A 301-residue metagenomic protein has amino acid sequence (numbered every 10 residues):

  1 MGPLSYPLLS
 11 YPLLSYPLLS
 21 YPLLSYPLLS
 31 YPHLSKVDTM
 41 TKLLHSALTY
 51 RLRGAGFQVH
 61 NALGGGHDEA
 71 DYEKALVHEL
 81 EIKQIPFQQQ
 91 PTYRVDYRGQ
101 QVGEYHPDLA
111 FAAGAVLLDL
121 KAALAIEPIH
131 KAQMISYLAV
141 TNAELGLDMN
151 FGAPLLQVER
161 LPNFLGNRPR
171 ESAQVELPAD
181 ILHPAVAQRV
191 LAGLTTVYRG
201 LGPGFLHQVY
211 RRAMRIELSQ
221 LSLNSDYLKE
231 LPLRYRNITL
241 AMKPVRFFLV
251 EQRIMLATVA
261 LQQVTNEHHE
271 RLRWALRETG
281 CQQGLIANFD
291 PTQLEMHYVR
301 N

Functional and structural regions predicted by a protein language model:
M1-A47, H78, R98-G103, I129 (+6 more regions): Intrinsic disorder/low-complexity segments
P12-L24, L117, K121-N167, V259-N301: Nucleic-acid nuclease catalytic cores
Y26, Y31, V59-G114, A153-L165 (+5 more regions): Active-site metal-binding core of divalent-cation-utilizing nuclease and nuclease-like domains
S46, G66, A123-L124, P184 (+2 more regions): A generic secondary-structure micro-motif detector that highlights 1-2 residue hydrophobic/ambivalent hotspots embedded
Y50, A70, E127-P128, Q188 (+2 more regions): Short alpha-helix boundary/capping motifs
L52-A62, R189-G200: A short, surface-exposed helix-loop junction/capping segment
